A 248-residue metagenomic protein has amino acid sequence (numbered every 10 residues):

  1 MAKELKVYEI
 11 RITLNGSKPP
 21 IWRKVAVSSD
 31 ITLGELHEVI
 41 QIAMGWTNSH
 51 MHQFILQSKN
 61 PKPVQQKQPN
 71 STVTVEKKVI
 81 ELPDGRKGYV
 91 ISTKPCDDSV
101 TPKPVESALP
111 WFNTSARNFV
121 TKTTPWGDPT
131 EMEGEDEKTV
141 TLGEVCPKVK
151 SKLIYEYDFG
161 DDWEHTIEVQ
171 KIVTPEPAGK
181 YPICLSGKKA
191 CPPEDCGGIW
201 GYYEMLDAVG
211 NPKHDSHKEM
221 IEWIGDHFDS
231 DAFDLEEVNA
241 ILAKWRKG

Functional and structural regions predicted by a protein language model:
M1-G248: Short linear regulatory motifs enriched in tryptophan with gly/pro/ser
